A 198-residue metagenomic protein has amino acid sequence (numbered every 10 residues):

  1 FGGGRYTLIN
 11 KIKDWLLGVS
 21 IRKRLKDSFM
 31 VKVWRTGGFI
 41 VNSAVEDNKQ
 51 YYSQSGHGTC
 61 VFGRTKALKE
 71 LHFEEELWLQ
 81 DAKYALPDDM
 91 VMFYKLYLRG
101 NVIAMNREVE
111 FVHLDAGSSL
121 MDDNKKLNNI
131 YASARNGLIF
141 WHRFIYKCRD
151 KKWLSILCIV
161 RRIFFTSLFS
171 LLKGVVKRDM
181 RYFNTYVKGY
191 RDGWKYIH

Functional and structural regions predicted by a protein language model:
F1-S28: Conserved donor NDP-sugar-binding/catalytic core segment of glycosyltransferases
K26-R35, V41-T65, Y84-A85, L120-M121: A recurrent flexible, glycine/aromatic-enriched loop bordering the glycosyltransferase active site that acts as
G56-G58, L79-Y94: Acidic donor-binding loop at a coil-to-helix junction in glycosyltransferase catalytic cores that engages
F62, H72, A85-P87, F93 (+2 more regions): Conserved active-site beta-strand element of glycosyltransferases/polysaccharide synthases
E74-E76, D115-N124: Short acidic, glycine/proline-rich loop/turn micro-motifs
N101, E108-F111, M121-K151, K177-H198: Catalytic core of nucleotide-sugar-dependent glycosyltransferases
